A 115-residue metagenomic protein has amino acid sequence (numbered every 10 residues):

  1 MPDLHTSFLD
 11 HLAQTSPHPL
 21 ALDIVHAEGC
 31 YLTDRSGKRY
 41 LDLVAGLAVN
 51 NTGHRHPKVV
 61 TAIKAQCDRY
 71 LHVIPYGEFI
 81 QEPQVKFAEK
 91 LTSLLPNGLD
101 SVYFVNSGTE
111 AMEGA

Functional and structural regions predicted by a protein language model:
M1-E28, R69-Y70, Q84: Active-site-adjacent loop/helix segments that line or gate small-molecule/cofactor pockets in enzymes
P17, V25, D34, P96-L99 (+1 more regions): Generic detector of short alpha-helix boundary/capping microenvironments and adjacent low-complexity segments
A21-L43: Active-site and channel-lining beta-strand-loop segments that bind or position nucleotide-derived/phosphorylated
R39-G114: Glycine-rich loop-to-alpha-helix module at the N-terminal edge of alpha/beta enzyme cores
